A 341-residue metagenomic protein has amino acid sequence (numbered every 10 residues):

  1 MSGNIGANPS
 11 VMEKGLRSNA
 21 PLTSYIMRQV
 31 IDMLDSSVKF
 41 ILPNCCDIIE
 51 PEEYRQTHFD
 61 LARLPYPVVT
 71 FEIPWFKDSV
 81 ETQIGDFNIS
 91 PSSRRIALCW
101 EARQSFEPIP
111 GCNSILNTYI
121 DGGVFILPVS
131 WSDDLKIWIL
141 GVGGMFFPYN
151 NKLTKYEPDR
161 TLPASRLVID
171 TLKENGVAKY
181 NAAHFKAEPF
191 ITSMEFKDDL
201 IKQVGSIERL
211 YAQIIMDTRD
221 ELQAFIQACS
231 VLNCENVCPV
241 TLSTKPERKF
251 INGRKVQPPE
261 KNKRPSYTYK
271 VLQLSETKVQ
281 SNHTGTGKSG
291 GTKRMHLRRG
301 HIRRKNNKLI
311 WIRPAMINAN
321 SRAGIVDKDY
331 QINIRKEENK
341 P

Functional and structural regions predicted by a protein language model:
M1-E276: Intrinsically disordered, low-complexity regulatory segments
V240-P341: Arg/Lys-rich, low-complexity, intrinsically disordered basic segments
